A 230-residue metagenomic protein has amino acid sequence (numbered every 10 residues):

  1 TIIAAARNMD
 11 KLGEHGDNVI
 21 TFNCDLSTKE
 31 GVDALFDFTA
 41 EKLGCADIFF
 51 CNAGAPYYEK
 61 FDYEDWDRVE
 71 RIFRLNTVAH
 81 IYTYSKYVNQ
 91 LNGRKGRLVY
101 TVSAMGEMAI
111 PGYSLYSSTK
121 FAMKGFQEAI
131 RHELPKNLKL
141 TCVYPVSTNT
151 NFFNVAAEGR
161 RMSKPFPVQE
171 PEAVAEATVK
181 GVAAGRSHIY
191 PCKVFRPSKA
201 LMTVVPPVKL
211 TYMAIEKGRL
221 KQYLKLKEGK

Functional and structural regions predicted by a protein language model:
T1-L12: Conserved glycine-rich Rossmann-like NAD(P)H-binding loop of the short-chain dehydrogenase/reductase
G16-E30: Rossmann-fold cofactor-recognition segment
N52-Y57: Conserved NAD(P)H cofactor-binding loop of Rossmann-fold oxidoreductase domains
K60-F61, D65-R71: Substrate-binding pocket helix/loop in short-chain dehydrogenase/reductase
Y84, T119: Active-site helix of classical SDR
S103: Residue(s) in the substrate-gating loop at a strand-loop-helix junction that position the organic substrate next
R131, P135-V194: SDR active-site lid
